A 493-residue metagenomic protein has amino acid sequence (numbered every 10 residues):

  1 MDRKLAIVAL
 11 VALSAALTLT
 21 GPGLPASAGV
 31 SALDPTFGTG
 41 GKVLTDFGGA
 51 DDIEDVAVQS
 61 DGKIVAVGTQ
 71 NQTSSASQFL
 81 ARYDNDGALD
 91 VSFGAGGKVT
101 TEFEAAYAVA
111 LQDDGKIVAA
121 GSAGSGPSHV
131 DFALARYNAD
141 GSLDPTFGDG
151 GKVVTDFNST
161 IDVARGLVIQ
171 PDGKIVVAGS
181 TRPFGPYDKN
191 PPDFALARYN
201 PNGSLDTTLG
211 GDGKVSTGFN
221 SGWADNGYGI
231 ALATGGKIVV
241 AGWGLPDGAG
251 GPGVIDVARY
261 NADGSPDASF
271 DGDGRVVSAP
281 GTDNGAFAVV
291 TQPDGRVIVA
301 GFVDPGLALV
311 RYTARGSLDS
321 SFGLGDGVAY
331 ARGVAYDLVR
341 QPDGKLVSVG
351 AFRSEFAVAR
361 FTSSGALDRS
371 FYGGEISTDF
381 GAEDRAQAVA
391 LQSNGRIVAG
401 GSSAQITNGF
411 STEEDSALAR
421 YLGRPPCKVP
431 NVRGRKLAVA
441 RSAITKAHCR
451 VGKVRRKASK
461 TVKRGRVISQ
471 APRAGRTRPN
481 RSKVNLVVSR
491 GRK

Functional and structural regions predicted by a protein language model:
D2-A6, G23-P425: Extracytoplasmic mature domains of secreted or surface-exposed proteins
R3-L5, A12, R456: Hydrophobic alpha-helical context, especially transmembrane and signal-peptide helices
A9-G21: Bacterial N-terminal signal peptides
G21-L24, A471: Hydrophobic alpha-helix-in-membranes signature
R424-K493: Ligand-recognition elements built from short beta-strands and adjacent flexible loops
